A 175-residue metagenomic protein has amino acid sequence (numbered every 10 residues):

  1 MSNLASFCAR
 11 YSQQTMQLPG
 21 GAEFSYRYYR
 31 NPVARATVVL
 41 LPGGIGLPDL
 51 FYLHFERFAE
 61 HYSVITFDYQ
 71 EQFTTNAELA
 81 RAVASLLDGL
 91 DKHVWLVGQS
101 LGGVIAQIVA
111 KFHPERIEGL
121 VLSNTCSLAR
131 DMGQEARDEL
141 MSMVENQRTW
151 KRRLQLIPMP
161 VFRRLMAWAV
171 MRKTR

Functional and structural regions predicted by a protein language model:
S2-E23: N-terminal cap/lid segment of alpha/beta-hydrolase-fold proteins
L18-F73: Conserved HGGG/HGGXW glycine-rich cap/lid loop of the alpha/beta-hydrolase fold
L53, I108-F112: Active-site signature of alpha/beta-hydrolase-fold catalytic machinery across serine- and Asp/Cys-nucleophile hydrolases
A77-V94: Conserved acidic catalytic loop of the alpha/beta-hydrolase fold
L96-G98, S123: Short beta-strand immediately N-terminal to the catalytic nucleophile in serine-hydrolase-like folds
G98-G102, A106: Gly/Ala-rich beta-loop-alpha elbow adjacent to hydrolase catalytic centers
K111, G119-W150: Flexible "cap/lid" loop of the alpha/beta hydrolase fold
D131-G133, T149-R175: Conserved alpha/beta-hydrolase catalytic His-Asp/Glu region
